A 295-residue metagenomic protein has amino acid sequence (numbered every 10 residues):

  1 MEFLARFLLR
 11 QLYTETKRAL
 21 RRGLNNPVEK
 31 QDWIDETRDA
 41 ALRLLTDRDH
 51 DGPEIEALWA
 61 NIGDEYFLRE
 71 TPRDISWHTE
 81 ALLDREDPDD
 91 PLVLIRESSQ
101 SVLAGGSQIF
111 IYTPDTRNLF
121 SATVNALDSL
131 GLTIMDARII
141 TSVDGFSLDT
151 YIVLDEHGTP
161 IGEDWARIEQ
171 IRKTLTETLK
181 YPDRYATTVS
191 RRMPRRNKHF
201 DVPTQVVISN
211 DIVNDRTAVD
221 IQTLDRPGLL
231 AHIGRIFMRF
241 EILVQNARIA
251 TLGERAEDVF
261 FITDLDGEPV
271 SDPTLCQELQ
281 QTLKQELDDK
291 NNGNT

Functional and structural regions predicted by a protein language model:
M1-T295: Regulatory modules associated with amino-acid/nitrogen control
